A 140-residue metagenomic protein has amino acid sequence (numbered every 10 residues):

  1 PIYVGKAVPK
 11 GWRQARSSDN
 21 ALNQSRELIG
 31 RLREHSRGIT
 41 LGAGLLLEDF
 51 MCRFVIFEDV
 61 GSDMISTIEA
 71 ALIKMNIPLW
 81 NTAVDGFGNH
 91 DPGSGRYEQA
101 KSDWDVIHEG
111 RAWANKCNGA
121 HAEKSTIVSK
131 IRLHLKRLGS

Functional and structural regions predicted by a protein language model:
P1-I2, K6-S140: Boundary/linker segments flanking structured domains
